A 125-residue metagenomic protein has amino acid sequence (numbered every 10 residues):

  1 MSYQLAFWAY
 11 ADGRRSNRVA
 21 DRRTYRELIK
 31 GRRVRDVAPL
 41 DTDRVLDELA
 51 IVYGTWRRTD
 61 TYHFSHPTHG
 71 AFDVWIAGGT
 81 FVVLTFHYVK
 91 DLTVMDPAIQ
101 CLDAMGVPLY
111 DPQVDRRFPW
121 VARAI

Functional and structural regions predicted by a protein language model:
M1-I125: Acidic (Asp/Glu-rich) sequence patches and key acidic residues that form negatively charged surfaces used
